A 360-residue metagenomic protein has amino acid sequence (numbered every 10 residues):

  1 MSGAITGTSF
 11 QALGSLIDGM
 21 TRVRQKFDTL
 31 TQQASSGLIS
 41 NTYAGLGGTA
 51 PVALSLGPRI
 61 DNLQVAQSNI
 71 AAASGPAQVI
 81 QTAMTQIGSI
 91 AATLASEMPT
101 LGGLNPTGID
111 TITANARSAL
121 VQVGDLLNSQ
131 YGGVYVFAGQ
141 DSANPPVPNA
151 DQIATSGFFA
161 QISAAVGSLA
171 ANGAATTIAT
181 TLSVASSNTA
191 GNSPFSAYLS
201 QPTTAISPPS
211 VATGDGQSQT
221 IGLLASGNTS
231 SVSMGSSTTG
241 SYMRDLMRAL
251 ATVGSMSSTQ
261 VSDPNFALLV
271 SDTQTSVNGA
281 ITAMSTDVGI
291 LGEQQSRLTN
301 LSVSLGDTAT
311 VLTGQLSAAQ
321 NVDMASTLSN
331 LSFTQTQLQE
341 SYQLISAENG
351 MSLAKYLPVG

Functional and structural regions predicted by a protein language model:
M1-P145, S258-G360: Amphipathic alpha-helical polymerization modules
F27, T31-A34, L38, V121 (+2 more regions): Polar, low-complexity export/assembly segments characteristic of proteins that are secreted or assemble on the cell
